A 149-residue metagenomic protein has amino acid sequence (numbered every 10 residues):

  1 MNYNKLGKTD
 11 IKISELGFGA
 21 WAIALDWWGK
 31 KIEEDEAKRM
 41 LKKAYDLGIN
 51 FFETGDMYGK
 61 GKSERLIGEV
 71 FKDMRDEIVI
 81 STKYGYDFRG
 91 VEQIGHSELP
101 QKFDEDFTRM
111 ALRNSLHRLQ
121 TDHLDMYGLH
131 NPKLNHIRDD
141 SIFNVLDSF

Functional and structural regions predicted by a protein language model:
M1-V79: N-terminal binding-site loop/beta-alpha segment at the start of enzyme catalytic domains that lines or forms
A22-L25, Y58, Y86-G90, H130-K133: Feature marks short, surface-exposed loop/turn motifs that line or immediately flank catalytic pockets and channel
K42, D46, Y84-D87, F107 (+2 more regions): Secondary-structure boundary/capping motif
N50-D56, D87-V91, H117-L119: Low-complexity, flexible helical/coil segments
F51-T54, S81, H123, G128: Generic enzyme active-site microenvironment
F71, Y84, L146-F149: Hydrophobic positions in alpha-helices of CheY-like receiver
E77-R89, Y127: A short, structured active-site edge motif that brings together acidic residues
V91-F149: Glycine/proline-rich, positively charged, aromatic-decorated active-site loop/lid region on the catalytic face
